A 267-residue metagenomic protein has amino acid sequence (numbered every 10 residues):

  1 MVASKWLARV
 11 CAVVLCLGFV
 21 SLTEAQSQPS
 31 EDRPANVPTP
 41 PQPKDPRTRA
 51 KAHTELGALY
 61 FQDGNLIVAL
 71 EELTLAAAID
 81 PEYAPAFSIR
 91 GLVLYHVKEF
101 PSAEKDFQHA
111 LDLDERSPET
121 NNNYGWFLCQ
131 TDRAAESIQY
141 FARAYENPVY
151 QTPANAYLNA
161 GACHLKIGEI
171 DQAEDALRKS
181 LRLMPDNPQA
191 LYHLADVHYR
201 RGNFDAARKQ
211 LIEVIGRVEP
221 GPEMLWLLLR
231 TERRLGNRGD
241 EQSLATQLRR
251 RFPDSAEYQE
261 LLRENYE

Functional and structural regions predicted by a protein language model:
Q28-P46, V218-E267: Terminal, low-structured helical/coil segments at or just beyond the last alpha-helical repeat
D45, I79, L113-D114, N147-V149 (+3 more regions): Structural marker of alpha-solenoid helical repeat scaffolds
D45-I79, H96: Alpha-helical segment of the N-proximal tetratricopeptide repeat
A50, A84-P85, P118-E119, T152-A154 (+3 more regions): Helix-start (N-cap) detector for alpha-helical repeat units in TPR-like alpha-solenoids, especially tetratricopeptide
Q62, H96-V97, Q130-T131, K166 (+3 more regions): Register position in tetratricopeptide repeats
